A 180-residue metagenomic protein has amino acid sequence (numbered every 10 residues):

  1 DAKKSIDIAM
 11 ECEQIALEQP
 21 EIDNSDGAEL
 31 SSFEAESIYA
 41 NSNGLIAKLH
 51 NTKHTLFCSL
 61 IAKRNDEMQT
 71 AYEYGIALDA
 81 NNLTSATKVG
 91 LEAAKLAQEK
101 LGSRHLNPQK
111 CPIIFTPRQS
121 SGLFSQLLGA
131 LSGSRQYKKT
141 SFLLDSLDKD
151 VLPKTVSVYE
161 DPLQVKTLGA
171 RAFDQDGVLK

Functional and structural regions predicted by a protein language model:
D1-R171, Q175-G177: Active-site bordering "gate/hinge" segments that shape substrate access to catalytic or cofactor-binding pockets
K180: Cation-handling catalytic/transport regions enriched in His/Asp/Glu
